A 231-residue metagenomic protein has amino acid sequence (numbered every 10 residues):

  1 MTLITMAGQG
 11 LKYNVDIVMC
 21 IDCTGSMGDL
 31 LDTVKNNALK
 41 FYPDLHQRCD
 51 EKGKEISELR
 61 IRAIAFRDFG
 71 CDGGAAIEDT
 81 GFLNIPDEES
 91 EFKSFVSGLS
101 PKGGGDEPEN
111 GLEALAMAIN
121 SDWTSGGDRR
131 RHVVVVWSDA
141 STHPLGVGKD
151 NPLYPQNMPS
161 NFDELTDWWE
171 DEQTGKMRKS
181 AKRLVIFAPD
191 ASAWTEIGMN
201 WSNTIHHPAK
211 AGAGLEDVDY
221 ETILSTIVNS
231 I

Functional and structural regions predicted by a protein language model:
T2-K12, D50-E55, A118-H132, G175-M177: Surface-exposed acidic, glycine-flexible loop patches that form ligand/cofactor-binding and adhesion interfaces
G10, S202-I231: C-terminal "exit" segments of structured domains
L11-T80, L115-M117, V134-V135: Von Willebrand factor
C20-T24, L30, L99-G105, V185-I186: Second-shell loop/turn segments in exported
C23-M27, D68-C71, G104, D139-P144 (+1 more regions): Solvent-exposed loop/turn segments at secondary-structure junctions within structured extracellular/periplasmic domains
M27-A38, G104-A114, M158-F162, E216 (+1 more regions): Phosphate/oxyanion-binding active-site loops and adjacent basic polyanion-contact surfaces
T80-V133, T142: Von Willebrand factor
A140-N200: VWA/integrin I-like adhesion module and closely mimicked acidic/polar interface patches used
